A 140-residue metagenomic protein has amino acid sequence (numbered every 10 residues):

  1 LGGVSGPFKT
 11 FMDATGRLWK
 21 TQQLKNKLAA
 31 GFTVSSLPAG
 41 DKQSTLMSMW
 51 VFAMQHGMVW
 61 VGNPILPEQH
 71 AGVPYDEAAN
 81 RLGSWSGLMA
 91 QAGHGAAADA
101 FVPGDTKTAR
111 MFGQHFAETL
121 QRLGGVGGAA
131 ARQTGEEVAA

Functional and structural regions predicted by a protein language model:
L1-P74: Helix-loop-strand module that forms the ligand-binding subsite of alpha/beta enzymes
P64-A140: Glycine-rich phosphate/pyrophosphate-binding loop and the adjoining helix
